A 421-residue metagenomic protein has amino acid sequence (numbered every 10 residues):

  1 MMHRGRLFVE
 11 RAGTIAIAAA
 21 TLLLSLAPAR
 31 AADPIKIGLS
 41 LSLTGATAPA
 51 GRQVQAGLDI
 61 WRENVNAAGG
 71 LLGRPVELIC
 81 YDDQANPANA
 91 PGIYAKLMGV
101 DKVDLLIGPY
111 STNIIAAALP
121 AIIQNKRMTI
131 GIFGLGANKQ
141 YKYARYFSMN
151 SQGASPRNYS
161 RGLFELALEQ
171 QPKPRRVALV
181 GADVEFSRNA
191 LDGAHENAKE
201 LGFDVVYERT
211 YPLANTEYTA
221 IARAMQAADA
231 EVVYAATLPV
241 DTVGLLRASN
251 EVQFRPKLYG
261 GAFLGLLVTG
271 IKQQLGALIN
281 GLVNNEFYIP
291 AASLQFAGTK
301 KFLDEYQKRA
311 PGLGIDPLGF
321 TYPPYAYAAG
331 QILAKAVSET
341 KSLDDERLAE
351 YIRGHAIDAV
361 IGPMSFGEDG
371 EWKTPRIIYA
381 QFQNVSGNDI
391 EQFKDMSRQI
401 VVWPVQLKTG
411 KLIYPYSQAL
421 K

Functional and structural regions predicted by a protein language model:
A12-S25: Bacterial N-terminal signal peptides
L26-A31: Sec/Tat signal peptide C-region and signal peptidase I cleavage site
A32, A56-L78, E169, K199-G202: Signal peptide-proximal N-terminal region of secreted/periplasmic/extracellular or secretory-lumen proteins
I35, R353-K421: Solvent-exposed, acidic/polar segments of extracytosolic/periplasmic ligand-binding ectodomains
I35-G57, Y81-A88, Y110-S111, V180-N189 (+3 more regions): Extracytoplasmic "Venus flytrap"
P49-A56, A68-Y141, Y211-Y218, P239-V243: Beta-alpha junction/loop-to-helix N-cap segments that form part of ligand/metal-binding clefts
V103-E208, K257-N284: Extracytoplasmic ligand/sensor domains, especially the bilobed periplasmic-binding protein
G153, S249-Y327, S338, F393 (+2 more regions): Extracellular/periplasmic periplasmic-binding protein-like sensory domains
